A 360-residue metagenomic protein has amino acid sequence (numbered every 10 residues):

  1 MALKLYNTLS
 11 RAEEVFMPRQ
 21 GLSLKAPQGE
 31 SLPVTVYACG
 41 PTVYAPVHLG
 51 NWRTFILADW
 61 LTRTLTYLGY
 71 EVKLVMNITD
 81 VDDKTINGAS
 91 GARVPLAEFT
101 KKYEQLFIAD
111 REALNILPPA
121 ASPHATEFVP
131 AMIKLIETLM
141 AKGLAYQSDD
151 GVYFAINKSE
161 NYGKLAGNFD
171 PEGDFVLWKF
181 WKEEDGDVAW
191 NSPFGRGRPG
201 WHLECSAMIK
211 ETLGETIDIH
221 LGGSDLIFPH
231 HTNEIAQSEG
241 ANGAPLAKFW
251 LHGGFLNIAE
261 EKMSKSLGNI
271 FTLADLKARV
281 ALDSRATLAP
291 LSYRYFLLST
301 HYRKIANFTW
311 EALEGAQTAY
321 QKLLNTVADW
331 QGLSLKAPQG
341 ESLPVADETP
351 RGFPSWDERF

Functional and structural regions predicted by a protein language model:
M1-Y44, D59, P130-L333: Alpha-helical recognition segments enriched in aromatics with Gly/Pro capping that present substrate-recognition
S10, R19, L32-N115: N-terminal, positively charged nucleic-acid-binding surface of large information/translation enzymes
G21, G29-E30, G340-E341, R351-G352: Polar/charged low-complexity regions in secreted precursors and cytosolic/nuclear IDRs
T66, P95-L96, E104, I108-A131 (+7 more regions): Non-catalytic interaction-recognition regions
L68-V72, A113-A120, A145-Y146, T216 (+1 more regions): Surface-exposed helix-capping loop/turn segments at secondary-structure junctions
V75-D82, F107, L117-M132, D150-S159: Short, glycine/charge-rich beta-strand/loop segments that flank catalytic centers and engage negatively charged groups
D170, A328-K336, G340, P344-R351: Conserved, charged catalytic cores of large soluble enzymes
I270, D357-F360: Residue-level signal for cytosolic alpha-helical hairpin/rod architecture
